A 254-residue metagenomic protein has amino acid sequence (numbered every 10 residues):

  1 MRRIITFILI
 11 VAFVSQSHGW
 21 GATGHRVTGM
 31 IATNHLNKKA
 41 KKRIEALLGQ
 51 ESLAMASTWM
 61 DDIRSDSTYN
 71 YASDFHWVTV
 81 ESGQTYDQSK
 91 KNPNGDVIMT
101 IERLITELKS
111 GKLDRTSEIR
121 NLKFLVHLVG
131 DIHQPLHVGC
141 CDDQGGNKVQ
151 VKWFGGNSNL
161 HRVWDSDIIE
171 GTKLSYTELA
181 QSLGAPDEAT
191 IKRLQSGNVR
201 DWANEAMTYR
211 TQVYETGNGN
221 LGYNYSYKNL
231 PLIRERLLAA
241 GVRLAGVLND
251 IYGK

Functional and structural regions predicted by a protein language model:
I4-F13: Sec-dependent N-terminal signal peptides
H18-L128, P135, C141-K254: N-terminal, motif-rich segments that launch catalysis or mediate targeting to/interaction with membranes, typified by
